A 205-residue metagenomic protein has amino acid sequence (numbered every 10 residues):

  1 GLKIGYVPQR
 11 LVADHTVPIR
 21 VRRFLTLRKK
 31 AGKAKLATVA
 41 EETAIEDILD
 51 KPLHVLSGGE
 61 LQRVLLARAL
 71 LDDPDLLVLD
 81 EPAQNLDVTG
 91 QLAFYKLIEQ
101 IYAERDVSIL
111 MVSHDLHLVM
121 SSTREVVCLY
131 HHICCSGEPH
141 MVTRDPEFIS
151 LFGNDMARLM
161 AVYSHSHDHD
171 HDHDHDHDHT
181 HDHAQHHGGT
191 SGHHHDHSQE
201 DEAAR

Functional and structural regions predicted by a protein language model:
K33-K51: Conserved ABC ATPase "signature" region
P52-L56, E60: Conserved ABC ATPase signature
D73: Conserved catalytic motifs of ABC-family nucleotide-binding domains
L77-E81: Catalytic Walker B motif of ABC-type/P-loop ATPase nucleotide-binding domains
L92-E104: Helical segment within the ABC ATPase nucleotide-binding domain
S113-H114: H-loop/switch region of ABC-family ATPase nucleotide-binding domains
H132-L159: Conserved beta-strand-loop-alpha-helix hinge in the C-terminal portion of ABC ATPase nucleotide-binding domains
